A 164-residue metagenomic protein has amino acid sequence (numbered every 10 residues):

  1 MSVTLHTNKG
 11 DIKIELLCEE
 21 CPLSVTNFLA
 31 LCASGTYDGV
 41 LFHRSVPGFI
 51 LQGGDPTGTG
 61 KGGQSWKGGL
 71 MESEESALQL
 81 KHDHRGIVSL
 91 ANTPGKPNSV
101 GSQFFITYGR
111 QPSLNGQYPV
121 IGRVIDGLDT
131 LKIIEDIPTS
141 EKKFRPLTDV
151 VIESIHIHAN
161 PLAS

Functional and structural regions predicted by a protein language model:
M1-S164: Cyclophilin-like peptidyl-prolyl cis-trans isomerases
